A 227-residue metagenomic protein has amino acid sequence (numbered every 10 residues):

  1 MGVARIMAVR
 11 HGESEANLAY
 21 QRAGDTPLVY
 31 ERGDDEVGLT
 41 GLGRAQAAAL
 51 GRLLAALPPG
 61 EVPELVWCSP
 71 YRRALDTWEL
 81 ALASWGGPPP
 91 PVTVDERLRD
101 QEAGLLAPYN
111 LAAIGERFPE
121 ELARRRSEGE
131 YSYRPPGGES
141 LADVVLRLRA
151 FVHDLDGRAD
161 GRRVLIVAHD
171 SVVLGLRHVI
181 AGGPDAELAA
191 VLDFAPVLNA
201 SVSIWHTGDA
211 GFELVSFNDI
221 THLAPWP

Functional and structural regions predicted by a protein language model:
M1-E64, R72, D76-G87, D209-P227: An N-terminal RHG(E/S)-centered segment typical of histidine phosphatases
M1-I6, G24, L50, Q101-A113 (+2 more regions): Acidic, low-complexity terminal tails and accessory targeting/binding regions of phosphate-metabolizing enzymes
G2-V3, A48-A123, A186, F194 (+1 more regions): Phosphate-coordination/substrate-recognition cap region in phosphate-metabolizing enzymes
I6, E64, R162-D170: Generic beta-sheet signal
E15-A19, A23, G33-G38, S84-R149 (+3 more regions): Phosphate-handling substructures
L57-V62, L155-R162: Glycine-rich phosphate-binding loop signature in dinucleotide/nucleotide-binding domains
C68-S69, L146, V167-A168: Short beta-strand scaffold positions
D170-L174, E213: GST superfamily/GST-like fold recognition
